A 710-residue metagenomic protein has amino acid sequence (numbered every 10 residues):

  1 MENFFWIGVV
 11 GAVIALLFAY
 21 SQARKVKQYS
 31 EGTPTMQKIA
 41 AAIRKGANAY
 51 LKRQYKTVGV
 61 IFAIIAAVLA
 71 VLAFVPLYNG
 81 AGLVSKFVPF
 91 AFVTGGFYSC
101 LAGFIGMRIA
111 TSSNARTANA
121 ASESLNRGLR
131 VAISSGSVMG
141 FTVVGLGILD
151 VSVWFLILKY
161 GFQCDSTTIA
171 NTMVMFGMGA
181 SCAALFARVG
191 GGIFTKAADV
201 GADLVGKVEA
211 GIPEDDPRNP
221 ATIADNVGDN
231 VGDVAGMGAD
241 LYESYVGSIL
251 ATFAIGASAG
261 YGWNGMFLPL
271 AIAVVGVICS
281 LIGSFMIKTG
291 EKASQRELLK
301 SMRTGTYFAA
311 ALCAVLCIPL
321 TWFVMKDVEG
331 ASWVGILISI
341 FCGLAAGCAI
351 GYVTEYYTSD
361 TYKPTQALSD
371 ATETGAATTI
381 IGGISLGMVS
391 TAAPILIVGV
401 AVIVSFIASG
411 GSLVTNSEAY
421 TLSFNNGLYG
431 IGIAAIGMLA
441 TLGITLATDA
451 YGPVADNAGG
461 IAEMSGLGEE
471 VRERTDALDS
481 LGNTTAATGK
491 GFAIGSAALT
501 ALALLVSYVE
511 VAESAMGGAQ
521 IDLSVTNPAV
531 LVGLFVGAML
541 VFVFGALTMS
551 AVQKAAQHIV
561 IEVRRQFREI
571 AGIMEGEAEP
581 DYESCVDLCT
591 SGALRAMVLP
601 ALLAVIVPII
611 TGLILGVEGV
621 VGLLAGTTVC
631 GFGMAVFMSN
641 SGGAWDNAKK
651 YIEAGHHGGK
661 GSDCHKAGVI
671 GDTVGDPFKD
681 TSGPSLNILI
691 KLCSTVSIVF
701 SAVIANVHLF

Functional and structural regions predicted by a protein language model:
M1-F710: Hydrophobic packing and interface segments
